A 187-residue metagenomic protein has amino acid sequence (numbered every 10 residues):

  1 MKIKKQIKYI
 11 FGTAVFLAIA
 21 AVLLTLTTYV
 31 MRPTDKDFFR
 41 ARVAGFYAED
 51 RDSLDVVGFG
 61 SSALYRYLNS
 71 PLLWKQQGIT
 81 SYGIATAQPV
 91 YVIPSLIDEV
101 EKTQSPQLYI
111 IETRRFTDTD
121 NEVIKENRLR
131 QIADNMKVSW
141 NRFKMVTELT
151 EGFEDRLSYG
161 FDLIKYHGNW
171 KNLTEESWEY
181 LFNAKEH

Functional and structural regions predicted by a protein language model:
M1-K8: N-terminal Lys/Arg-rich, disordered targeting/topogenic segments
K8-T28: Hydrophobic membrane-insertion alpha-helices, especially the h-region of bacterial N-terminal signal peptides
L23-T34, T80-A87: Acidic/glycine-enriched edge-of-secondary-structure segments
Y29-D52: Alpha-helical transmembrane signal-anchor/signal-peptide segments
A48-S53, E101-S105: Flexible, charged surface loops at secondary-structure boundaries
F59, A63-E148: Membrane-embedded segments
E126-H187: Secreted/periplasmic serine-hydrolase-like ester/acetyl group-modifying domain
